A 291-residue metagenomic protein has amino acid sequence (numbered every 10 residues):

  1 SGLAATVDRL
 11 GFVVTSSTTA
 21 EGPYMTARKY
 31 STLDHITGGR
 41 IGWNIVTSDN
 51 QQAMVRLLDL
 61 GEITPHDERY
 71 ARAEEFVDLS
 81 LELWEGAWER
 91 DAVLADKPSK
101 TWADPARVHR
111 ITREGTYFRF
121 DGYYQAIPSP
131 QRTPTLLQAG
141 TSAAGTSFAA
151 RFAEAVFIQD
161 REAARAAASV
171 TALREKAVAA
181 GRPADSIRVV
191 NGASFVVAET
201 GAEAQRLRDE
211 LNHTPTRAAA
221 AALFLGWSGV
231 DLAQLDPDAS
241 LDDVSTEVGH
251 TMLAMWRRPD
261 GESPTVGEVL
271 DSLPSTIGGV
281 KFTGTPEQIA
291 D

Functional and structural regions predicted by a protein language model:
S1-V7, Q131-P134: N-terminal beta1-alpha1-beta2 module of alpha/beta enzyme domains
L3, L33, W43, S80 (+4 more regions): Conserved, mostly hydrophobic/aromatic
T6, A20-D59, R72, F76: Hydrophobic or amphipathic alpha-helical targeting/insertion segments
L10-S16, G39-I45, P134-A139, E154-I158 (+1 more regions): Hydrophobic faces of well-ordered beta-strands that scaffold small-molecule active sites in alpha/beta enzyme cores
M25-R28, A53-D59, D67, A103-A106 (+2 more regions): Short acidic, glycine/serine/threonine-rich loops at helix termini
T26, Q138-F148, T285-D291: Short, acidic/polar
H66-Q131, A163-A290: An alpha-helical appendage that flanks or caps ligand/catalytic pockets
S147-E162: A conserved active-site cap/scaffold subdomain adjacent to cofactor or substrate pockets
